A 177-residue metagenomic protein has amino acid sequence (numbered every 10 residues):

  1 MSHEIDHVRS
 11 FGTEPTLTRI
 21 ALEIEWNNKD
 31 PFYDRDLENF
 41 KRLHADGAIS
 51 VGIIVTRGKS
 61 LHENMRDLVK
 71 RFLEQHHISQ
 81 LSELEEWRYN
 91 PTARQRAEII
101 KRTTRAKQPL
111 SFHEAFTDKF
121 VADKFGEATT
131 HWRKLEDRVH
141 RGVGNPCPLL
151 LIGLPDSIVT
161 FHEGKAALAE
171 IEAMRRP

Functional and structural regions predicted by a protein language model:
H3-I5, C147: Short beta-strand or tight-loop elements that sit immediately N-terminal to catalytic metal-binding acidic residues
I5-A21, A45-G47: Active-site beta-strand-loop-beta-strand hairpin of nuclease catalytic cores that positions key catalytic residues
I24-L37, E63: Active-site-adjacent loop/helix micro-motif of nuclease/hydrolase catalytic cores
E25, I53-K59, L154-D156: Short loop/turn segments at strand-loop or loop-helix junctions that form parts of catalytic or ligand-binding pockets
F32-A48: Short, charged, amphipathic alpha-helix that recurs within catalytic cores of restriction-modification and other
Y33-D34, E63-L68, F161-G164: A short acidic (Asp/Glu
D46-L73: Nucleic-acid nuclease catalytic cores
E74-P177: Non-catalytic C-terminal interaction segments of nucleic acid-processing enzymes
